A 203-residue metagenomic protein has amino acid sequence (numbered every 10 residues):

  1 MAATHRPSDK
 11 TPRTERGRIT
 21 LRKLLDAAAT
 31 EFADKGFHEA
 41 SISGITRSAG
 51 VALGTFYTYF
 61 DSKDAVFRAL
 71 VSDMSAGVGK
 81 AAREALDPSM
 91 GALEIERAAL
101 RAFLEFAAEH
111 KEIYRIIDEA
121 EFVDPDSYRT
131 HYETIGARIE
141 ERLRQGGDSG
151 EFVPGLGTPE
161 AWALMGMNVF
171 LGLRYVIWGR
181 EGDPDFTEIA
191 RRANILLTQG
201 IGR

Functional and structural regions predicted by a protein language model:
M1-K35, I42-S48, A65: Basic, helix-initiating cap at the start of DNA-binding domains
M1-S8, E105-E109, A137, E141-D148 (+1 more regions): C-terminal peripheral helix-coil segments that are non-catalytic and often amphipathic
R18-D26, H38-E39, G50, T58-R83 (+3 more regions): An amphipathic alpha-helix adjacent to DNA-recognition modules
F37-H38, F152, E181: Conserved hydrophobic residue
G54: Key DNA-contact positions within bacterial/archaeal DNA-binding proteins
A69, K80-E112, A161-L164, T187-A190: Hydrophobic alpha-helical connector segments
A76-G79, D124-E151, T158-A163, F170 (+1 more regions): Amphipathic alpha-helical packing segments from all-alpha helical-bundle domains
R83-A85, I116-D124, W178: Short linear capping/connector segments at secondary-structure termini
